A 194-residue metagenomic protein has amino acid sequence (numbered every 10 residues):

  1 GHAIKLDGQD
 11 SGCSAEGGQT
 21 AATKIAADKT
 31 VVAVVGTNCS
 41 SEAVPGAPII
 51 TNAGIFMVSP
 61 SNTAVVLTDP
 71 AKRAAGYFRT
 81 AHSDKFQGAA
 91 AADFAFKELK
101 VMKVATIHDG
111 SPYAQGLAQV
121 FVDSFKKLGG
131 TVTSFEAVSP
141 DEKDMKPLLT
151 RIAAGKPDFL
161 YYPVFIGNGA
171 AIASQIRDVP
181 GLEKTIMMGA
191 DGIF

Functional and structural regions predicted by a protein language model:
G1-G12: Short helix-loop-beta-strand segments that form the rim/entrance of peptidase-like active sites
K5, M102-K103, D158-F159: Residues that mark the start of a beta-strand
L6-G8, S134-A137: A structural preference for short, hydrophobic beta-strand core positions in alpha/beta folds
G8, A15-V32, F94, K143-K156 (+1 more regions): Short, well-structured alpha-helical segments in soluble
S11-E16, S40-S41, A137-P147, I166-G167: Short helix-initiation/N-cap motifs at beta->coil->alpha
E16, T30-E136, K184-F194: Extracytoplasmic ligand/sensor domains, especially the bilobed periplasmic-binding protein
S40-T51, K143, P157-V179: Hydrophobic alpha-helical
V132-E136, R151, G155, N168-G192: Internal alpha/beta domain cores that form substrate/cofactor-binding pockets in large enzymes and binding proteins
